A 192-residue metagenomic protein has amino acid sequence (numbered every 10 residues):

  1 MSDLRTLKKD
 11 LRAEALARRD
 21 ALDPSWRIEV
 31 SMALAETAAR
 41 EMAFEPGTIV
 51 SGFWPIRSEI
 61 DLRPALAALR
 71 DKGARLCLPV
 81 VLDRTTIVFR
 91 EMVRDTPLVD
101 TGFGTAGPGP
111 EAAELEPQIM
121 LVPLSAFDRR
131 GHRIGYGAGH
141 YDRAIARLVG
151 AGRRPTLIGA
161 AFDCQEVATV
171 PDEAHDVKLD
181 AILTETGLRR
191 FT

Functional and structural regions predicted by a protein language model:
M1-T6, R18-D20, G107, E111-M120 (+2 more regions): Surface-exposed, charge/polar-rich loops and edge strands
S2-P117: N-terminal active-site beta-alpha-beta segment that forms phosphate/nucleotide-binding and substrate-recognition loops
P55-S58, S125-R129: Short glycine-rich anion-binding loops that position phosphate/pyrophosphate groups of nucleotides and phosphorylated
G137: Short polar/charged helix/loop
